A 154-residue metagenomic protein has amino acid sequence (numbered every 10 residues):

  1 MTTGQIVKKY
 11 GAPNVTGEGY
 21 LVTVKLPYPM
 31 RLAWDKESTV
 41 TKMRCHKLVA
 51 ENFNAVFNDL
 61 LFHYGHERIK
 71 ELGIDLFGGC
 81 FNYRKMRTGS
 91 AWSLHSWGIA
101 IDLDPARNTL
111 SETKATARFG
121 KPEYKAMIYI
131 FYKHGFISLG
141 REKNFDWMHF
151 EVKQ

Functional and structural regions predicted by a protein language model:
M1-T2: N-terminal secretory targeting signals
Q5-G73: Active-site acidic/histidine clusters and adjacent loop/turn architecture that either coordinate catalytic ions
K9, G19, P27, H63 (+5 more regions): Intrinsically disordered, low-complexity N-terminal regions enriched in serine/proline/glycine with scattered basic
L21, E37, D75, G79-R84 (+1 more regions): Aromatic-residue hotspot detector
V22, T41-R44, I69, K85 (+3 more regions): Short, flexible coil/linker segments at or flanking structured domains
Y28-R31, D35, G78, A106 (+1 more regions): Amphipathic, alpha-helical segments enriched in basic
F57-I99: Active-site-adjacent loop/helix surface patches within enzyme catalytic domains that shape the substrate-binding cleft
T88-Q154: Catalytic cores and adjacent binding grooves of peptidoglycan-active enzymes
